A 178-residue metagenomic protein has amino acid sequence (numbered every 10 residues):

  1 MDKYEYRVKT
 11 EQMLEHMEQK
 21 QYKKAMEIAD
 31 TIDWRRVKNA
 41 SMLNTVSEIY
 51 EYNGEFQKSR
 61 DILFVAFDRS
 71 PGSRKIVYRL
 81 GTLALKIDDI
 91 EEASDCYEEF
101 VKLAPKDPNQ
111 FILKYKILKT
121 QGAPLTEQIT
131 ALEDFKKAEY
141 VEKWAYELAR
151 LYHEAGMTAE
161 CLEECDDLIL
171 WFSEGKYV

Functional and structural regions predicted by a protein language model:
E5-S41, T45-Y52: Alpha-helical segment of the N-proximal tetratricopeptide repeat
Y6, N39-S41, R74-K75, P108-N109 (+2 more regions): Helix-start (N-cap) detector for alpha-helical repeat units in TPR-like alpha-solenoids, especially tetratricopeptide
E18, Y52, K86, T120-Q121 (+2 more regions): Alpha-helix C-terminal capping/termination sites
Y22, F56, I90, P124-L125 (+1 more regions): TPR-repeat structural position
A25, S59, A93, E127-Q128 (+1 more regions): Single-residue signature of alpha-solenoid repeat helices
V37, P71, P105, E139-Y140 (+1 more regions): Short coil turns that delineate tetratricopeptide repeat
N44-E51, F64-V65, R79-D88, D95-A145: Alpha-helical adaptor scaffolds
K102-P105, T158-Y177: TPR/TPR-like (Sel1-like) alpha-helical repeat modules
